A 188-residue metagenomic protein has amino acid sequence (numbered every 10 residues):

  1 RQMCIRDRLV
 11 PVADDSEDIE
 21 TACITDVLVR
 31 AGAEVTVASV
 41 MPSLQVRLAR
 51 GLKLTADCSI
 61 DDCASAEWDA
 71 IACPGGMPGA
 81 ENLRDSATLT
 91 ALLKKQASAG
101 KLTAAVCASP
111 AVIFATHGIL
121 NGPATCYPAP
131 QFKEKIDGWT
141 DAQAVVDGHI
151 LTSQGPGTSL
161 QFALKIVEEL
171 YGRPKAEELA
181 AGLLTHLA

Functional and structural regions predicted by a protein language model:
R1-I5: Short, small-residue-biased leader/transition segments that mark boundaries at the very start of proteins
L9-P11, D15-S16, V27-S39, D57-A188: Active-site-adjacent pocket-lining segments in enzyme domains
S16-T21, Q45: Short N-terminal binding/cap micro-motifs at the start of the first secondary-structure element
A38-C58: N-terminal beta-loop-helix "entrance" segment that forms/cooperates in small-molecule cofactor or anionic ligand
